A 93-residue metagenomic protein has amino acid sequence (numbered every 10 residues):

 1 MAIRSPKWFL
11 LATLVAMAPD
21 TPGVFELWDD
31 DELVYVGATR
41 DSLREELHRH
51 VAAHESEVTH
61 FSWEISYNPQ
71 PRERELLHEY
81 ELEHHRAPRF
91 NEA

Functional and structural regions predicted by a protein language model:
M1-E46, E64-E81: GIY-YIG nuclease catalytic motif and its immediate N-terminal context
E45-A53: A short, polar/charged loop-to-alpha-helix boundary motif
A52, S56, H78-L82: Generic surface-pattern signal
A53-I65: A short, basic-hydrophobic beta/loop patch
H84-A93: Coupling/hinge elements of helicase-like and P-loop NTPase modules
